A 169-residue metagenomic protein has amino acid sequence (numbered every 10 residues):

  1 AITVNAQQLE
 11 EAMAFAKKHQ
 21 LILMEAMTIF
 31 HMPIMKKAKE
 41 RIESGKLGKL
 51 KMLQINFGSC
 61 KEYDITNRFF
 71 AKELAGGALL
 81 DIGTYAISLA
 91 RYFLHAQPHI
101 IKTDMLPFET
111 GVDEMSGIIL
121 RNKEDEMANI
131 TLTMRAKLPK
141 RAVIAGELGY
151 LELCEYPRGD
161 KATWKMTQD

Functional and structural regions predicted by a protein language model:
A1-F30: Beta-strand-loop-alpha-helix segment that lines the small-molecule cofactor/substrate pocket of alpha/beta enzymes
L9, M35, A86-I87, K161-T163: A general structural signal for well-ordered alpha-helical segments in protein cores
A14-I22, K36-K51, N122, G146: Basic phosphate/pyrophosphate-binding loop/patch that engages nucleotide-derived ligands
M27-F30, N56-K61, M134, L148 (+1 more regions): Short, flexible active-site-adjacent loop segments at beta-strand->alpha-helix junctions, enriched in small/polar
I29-I101: Predominantly a Rossmann-like dinucleotide-binding segment in NAD(P)-dependent oxidoreductases
M35-K37, E62-R68, D113-M115, A142 (+2 more regions): Short aromatic-enriched loop/helix-cap "lid" or pocket-rim segments at secondary-structure transitions that line
L47, T167-D169: Short, intrinsically disordered, charge-balanced linker/junction segments flanking boundaries in proteins
S88-D160: Contiguous beta-strand/loop segments that form the cofactor/metal-binding neighborhood of enzyme cores
